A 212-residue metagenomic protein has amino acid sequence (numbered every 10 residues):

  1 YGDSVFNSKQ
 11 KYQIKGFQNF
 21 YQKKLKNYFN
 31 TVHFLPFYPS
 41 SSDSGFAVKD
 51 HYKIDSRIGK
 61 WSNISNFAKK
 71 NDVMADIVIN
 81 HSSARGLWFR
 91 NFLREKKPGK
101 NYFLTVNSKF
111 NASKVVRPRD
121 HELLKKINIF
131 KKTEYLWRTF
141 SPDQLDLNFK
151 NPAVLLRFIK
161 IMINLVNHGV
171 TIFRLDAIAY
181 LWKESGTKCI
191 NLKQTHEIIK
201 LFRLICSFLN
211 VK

Functional and structural regions predicted by a protein language model:
Y1-I159, N167, I178-K212: Acidic/aromatic-lined carbohydrate-recognition and catalytic surfaces of CAZymes acting on diverse glycans
